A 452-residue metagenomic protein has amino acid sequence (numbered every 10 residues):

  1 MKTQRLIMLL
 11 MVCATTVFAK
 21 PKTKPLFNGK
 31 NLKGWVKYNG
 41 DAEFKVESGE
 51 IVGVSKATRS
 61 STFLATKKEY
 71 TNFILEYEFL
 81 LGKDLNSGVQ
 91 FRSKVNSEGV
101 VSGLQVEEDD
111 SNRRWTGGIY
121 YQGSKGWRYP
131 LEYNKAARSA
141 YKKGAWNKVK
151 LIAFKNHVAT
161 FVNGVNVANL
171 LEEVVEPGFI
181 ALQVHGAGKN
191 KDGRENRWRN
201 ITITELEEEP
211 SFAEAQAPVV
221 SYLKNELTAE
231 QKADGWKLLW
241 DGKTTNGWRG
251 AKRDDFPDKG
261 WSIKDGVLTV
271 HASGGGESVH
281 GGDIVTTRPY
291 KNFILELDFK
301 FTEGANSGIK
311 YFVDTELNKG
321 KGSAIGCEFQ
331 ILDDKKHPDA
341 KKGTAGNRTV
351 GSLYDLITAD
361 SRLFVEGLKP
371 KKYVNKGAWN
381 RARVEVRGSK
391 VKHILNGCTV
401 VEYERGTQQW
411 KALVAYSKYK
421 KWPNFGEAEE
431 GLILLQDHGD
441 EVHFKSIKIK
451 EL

Functional and structural regions predicted by a protein language model:
M1-K22: Bacterial Sec-dependent N-terminal signal peptides
A19-L452: Carbohydrate-interacting regions of secretory-pathway proteins
